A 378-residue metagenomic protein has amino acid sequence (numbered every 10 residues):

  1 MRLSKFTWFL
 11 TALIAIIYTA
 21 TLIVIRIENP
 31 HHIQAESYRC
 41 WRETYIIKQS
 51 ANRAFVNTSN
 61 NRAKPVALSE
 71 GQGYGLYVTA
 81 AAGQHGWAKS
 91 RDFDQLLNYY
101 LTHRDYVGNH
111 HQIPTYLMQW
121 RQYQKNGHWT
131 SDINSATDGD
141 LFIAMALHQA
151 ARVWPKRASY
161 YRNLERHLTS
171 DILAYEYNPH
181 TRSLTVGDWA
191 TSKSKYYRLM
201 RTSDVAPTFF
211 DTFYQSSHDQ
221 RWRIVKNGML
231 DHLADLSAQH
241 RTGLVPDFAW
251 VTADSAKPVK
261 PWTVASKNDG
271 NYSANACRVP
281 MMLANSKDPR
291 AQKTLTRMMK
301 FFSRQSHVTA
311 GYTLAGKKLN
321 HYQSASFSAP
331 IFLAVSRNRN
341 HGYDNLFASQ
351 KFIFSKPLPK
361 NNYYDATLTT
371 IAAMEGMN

Functional and structural regions predicted by a protein language model:
M1-I16: N-terminal Sec-pathway targeting helices
W8, I17-E70, A81, W87-T130 (+7 more regions): Low-complexity, Ser/Thr/Pro/Gly-enriched N-terminal "stalk/linker" regions
T21-I25, A276, M282-N285, A334-R337 (+3 more regions): Terminal, non-catalytic domain-edge segments
W41, A82, F93-H103, V107 (+10 more regions): Alpha-helical solenoid scaffolds that mediate protein-protein interactions, centered on TPR/SEL1-like repeats but also
P65-G75, T130-A151: Aromatic-rich carbohydrate-recognition surfaces in CAZymes
V66-E70, N109, T115, T137 (+3 more regions): Extended ligand-binding clefts on enzyme/binding-domain cores
L76-Q84, F142-V153, T208-Q215, M281-N285 (+2 more regions): Short glycine/serine- and small hydrophobic-enriched flexible loop segments
G83-D92, S131-G139, V153-S159: Alpha-helix boundary/capping segments in eukaryotic regulatory proteins
